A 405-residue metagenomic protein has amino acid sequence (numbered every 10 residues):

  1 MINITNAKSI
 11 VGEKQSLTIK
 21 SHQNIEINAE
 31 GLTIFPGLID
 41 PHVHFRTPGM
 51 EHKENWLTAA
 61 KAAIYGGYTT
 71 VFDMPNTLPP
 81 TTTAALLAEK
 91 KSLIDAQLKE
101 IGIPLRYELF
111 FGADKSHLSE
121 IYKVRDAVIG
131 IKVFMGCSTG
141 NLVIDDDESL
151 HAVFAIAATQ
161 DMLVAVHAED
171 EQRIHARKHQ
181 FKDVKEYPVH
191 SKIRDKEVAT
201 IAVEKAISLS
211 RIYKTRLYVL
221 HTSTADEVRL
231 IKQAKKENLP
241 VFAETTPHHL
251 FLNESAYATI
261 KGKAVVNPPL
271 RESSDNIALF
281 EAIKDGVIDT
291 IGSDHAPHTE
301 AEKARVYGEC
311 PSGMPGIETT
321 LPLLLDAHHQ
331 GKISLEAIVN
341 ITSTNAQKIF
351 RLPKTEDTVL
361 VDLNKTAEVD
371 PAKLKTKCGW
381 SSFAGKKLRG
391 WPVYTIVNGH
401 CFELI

Functional and structural regions predicted by a protein language model:
M1-I27: N-terminal metal-binding scaffold of metallo-dependent hydrolase/deaminase domains
A7, G31, H42, A63 (+12 more regions): Divalent metal-coordination and catalytic microenvironments
A7, V306, E356-I405: C-terminal cap of metal-dependent C-N hydrolases
L32-Q97: Metal-associated gating/positioning segment near the N- to mid-region
H44-H52, F72-A84, L109-L118, G136-D145 (+2 more regions): Divalent metal-binding segments
S92-A113: A glycine-rich helix N-cap at a beta->alpha junction
S119-I291: Histidine/acidic residue-rich metal-binding segments in metalloenzymes
P188-E204, L209-K214, K284-D285, D289-G292 (+1 more regions): His/Asp/Glu-enriched, well-ordered alpha-helical/loop segment that forms or immediately abuts the divalent-metal
